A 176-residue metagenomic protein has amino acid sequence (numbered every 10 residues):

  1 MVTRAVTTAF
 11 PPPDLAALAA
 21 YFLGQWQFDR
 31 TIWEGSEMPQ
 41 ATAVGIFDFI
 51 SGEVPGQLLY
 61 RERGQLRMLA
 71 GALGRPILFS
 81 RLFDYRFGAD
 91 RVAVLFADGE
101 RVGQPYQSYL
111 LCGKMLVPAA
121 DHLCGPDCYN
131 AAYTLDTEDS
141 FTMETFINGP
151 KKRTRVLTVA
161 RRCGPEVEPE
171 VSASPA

Functional and structural regions predicted by a protein language model:
T3-A176: Soluble ligand-binding/transfer domains with enclosed cavities or grooves
